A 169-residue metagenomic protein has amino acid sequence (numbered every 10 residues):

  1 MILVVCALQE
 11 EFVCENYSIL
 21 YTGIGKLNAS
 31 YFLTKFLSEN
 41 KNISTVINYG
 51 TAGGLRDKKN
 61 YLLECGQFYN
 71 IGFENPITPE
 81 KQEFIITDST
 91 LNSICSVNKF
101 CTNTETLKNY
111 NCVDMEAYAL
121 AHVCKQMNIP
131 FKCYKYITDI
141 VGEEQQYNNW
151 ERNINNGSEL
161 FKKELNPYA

Functional and structural regions predicted by a protein language model:
M1-L3: Extreme N-terminal starter segment of soluble prokaryotic enzymes
V5-L8: Gly/serine-rich nucleotide phosphate-binding loop at the start of the catalytic core of nucleotide/ADP-ribose-handling
E10-A169: Glycine-rich phosphate- or other oxyanion-binding loops that anchor nucleotides, phosphorylated ligands
